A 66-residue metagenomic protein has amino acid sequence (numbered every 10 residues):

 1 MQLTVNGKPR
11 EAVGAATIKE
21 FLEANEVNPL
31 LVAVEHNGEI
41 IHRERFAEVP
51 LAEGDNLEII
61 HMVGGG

Functional and structural regions predicted by a protein language model:
M1-G65: Ubiquitin-like/PB1-type beta-grasp interaction modules and other compact soluble beta-rich domains
